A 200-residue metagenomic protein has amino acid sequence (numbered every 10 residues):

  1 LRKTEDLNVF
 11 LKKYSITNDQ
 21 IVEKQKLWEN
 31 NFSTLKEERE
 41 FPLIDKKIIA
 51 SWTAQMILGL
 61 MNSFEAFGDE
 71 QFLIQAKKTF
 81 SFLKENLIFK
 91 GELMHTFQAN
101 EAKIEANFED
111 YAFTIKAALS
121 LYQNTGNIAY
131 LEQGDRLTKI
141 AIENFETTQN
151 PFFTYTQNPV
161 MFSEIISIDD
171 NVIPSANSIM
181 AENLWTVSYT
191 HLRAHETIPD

Functional and structural regions predicted by a protein language model:
L1-E196: Glycan-recognition and catalytic cores of secretory/periplasmic carbohydrate-active enzymes
I198-D200: N-terminal low-complexity segments that are often proline-rich with Ser/Thr-Pro
